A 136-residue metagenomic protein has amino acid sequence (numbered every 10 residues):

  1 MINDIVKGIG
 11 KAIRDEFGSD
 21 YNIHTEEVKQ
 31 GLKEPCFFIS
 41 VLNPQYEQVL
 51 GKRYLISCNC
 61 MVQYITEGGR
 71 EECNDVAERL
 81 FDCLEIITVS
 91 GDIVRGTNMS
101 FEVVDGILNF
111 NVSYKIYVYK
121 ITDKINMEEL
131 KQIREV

Functional and structural regions predicted by a protein language model:
M1-H24, P44-V136: Charged, amphipathic alpha-helical segments and their flanking helix caps
H24-L32: Short acidic low-complexity segments
E34-L42: A short, hydrophobic beta-strand-centered structural micro-motif
